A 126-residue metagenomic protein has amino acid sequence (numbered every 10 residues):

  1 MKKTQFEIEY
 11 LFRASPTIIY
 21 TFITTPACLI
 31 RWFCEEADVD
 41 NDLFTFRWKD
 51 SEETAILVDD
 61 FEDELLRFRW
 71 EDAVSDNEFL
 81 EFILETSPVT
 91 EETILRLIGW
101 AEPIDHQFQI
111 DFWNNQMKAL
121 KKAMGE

Functional and structural regions predicted by a protein language model:
M1-A37: Hydrophobic ligand-binding cavity/cleft-lining segments
K3-Q5, L43, D63-L65, T90-I94: A generic structural signal for beta-strand entry/edge sites
Q5-E7, S51-A55, D76-E81: Short, surface-exposed coil-to-beta transition loops
E7, T45, A101: Conserved short-loop catalytic and cofactor-binding motifs
F12-A14, W48-D50, F61, P88-T90: A generic beta-sheet turn/junction motif
I30-V74: Glycine-rich portal/gate segments that line the openings of hydrophobic small-molecule binding cavities
R69-K122, E126: Beta-strand/loop substructures that line and gate deep hydrophobic ligand-binding cavities in soluble
